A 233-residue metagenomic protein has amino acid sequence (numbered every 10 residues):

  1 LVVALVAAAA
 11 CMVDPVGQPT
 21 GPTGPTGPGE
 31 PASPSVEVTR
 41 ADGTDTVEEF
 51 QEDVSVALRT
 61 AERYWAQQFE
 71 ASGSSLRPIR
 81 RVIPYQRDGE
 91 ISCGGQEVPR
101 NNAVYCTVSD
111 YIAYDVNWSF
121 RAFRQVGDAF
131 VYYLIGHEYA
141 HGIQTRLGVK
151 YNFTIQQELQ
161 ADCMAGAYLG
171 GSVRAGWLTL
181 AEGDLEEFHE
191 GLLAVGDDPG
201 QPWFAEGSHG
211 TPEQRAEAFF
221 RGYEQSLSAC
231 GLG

Functional and structural regions predicted by a protein language model:
A8-A10: C-terminal motif of bacterial Sec signal peptides marking the signal peptidase cleavage site
M12-P15: Bacterial signal peptide processing site
P19, R87-A113: Catalytic zinc-binding patch centered on the HExxH motif and its immediate surroundings that defines zinc-dependent
D42-G43, V54-T60, E70-C93, G183-E187: Acidic helix-start/capping segments at beta-turn-to-alpha-helix junctions
A66, Q156-G171: An active-site-proximal "capping" alpha-helix that borders the catalytic cofactor pocket
V116-Y133, V149-I155: Short pre-active-site segment immediately N-terminal to the catalytic Zn-binding motif
Y139-I155, Y168-V173: Catalytic Zn2+-binding segment of zinc metalloproteases
G200-G233: Pan-zinc metallopeptidase signature
